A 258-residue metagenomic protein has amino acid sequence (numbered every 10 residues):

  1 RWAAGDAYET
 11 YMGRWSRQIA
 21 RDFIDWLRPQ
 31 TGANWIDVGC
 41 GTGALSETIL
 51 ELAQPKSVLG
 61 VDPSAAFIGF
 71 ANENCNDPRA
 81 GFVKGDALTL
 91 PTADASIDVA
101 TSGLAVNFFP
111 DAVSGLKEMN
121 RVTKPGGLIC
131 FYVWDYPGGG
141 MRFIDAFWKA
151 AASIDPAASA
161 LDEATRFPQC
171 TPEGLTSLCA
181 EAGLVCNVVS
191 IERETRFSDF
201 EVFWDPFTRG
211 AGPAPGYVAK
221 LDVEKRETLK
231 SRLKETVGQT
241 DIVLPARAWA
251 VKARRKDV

Functional and structural regions predicted by a protein language model:
W2-R14: Class I SAM-dependent methyltransferase Rossmann-like catalytic core, especially the SAM/SAH-binding loop
R14-A33, T48: Conserved alpha-helix/loop element of class I SAM-dependent methyltransferases that forms part of the SAM/SAH-binding
N34-L90, S114: Class I SAM-dependent methyltransferase SAM/SAH-binding core
T42-A44, E163-V258: Conserved Class I S-adenosyl-L-methionine
L88-V99: A short acidic, Gly/Pro-enriched loop at the edge of an enzyme's catalytic core that lines a small-molecule cofactor
D98-A112, D135: A short SAM/SAH-binding and catalytic strip from SAM-dependent methyltransferases
V113-L128: A short glycine-rich, Lys/Arg-flanked "PGG" loop and its adjoining helix->strand segment in the class I
L128-A157: Conserved class I S-adenosyl-L-methionine
